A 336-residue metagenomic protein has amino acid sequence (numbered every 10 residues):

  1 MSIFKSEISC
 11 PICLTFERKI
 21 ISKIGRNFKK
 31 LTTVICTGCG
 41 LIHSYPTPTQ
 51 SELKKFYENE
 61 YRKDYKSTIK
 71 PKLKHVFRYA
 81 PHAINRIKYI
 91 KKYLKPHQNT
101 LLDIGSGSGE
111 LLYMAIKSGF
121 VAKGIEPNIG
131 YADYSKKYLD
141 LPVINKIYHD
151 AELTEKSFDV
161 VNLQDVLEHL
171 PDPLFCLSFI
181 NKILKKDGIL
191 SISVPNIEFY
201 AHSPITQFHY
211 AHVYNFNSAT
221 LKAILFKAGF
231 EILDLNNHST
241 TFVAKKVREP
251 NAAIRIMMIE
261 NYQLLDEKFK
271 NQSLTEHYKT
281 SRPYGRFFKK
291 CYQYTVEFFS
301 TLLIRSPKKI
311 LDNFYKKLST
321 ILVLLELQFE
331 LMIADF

Functional and structural regions predicted by a protein language model:
M1-P71: N-terminal juxtadomain amphipathic helix that follows a signal peptide/anchor or precedes a small N-terminal auxiliary
M1-S6, L324-F336: Short, Lys/Arg-enriched, disordered terminal segments
I3, K30-V34, S51, L153 (+3 more regions): Alpha-helical solenoid repeat scaffolds of the TPR/TPR-like class and their adjacent stem/linker regions that mediate
I3-I8, H82-T206, A211-F230, H238 (+1 more regions): Conserved SAM-binding loop
K30, L73, F77, L167: Charge-dense, low-complexity intrinsically disordered segments
P71-R86: Conserved SAM-binding loop and adjacent beta-strand
P171-K185, I189-D312, T320-V323, L327 (+1 more regions): S-adenosyl-L-methionine-dependent methyltransferase catalytic module, highlighting the catalytic core
